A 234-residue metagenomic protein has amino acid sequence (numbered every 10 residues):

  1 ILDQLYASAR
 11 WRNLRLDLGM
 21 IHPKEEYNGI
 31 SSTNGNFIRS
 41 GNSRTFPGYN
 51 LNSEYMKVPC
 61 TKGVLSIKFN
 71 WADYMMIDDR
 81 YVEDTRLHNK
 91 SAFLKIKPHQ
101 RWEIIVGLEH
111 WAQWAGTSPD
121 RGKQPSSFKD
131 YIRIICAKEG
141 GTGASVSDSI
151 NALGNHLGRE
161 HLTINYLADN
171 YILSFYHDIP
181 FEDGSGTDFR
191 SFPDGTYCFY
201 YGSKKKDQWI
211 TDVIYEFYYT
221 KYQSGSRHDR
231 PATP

Functional and structural regions predicted by a protein language model:
I1, A9, L16-H22, I67-M75 (+3 more regions): Transmembrane beta-barrel strands of outer-membrane/channel proteins
I1-D3, N42-N52, D84-K90, H156-E160 (+2 more regions): Residues that define the transmembrane beta-barrel architecture of outer-membrane proteins
I1-R10, L14-D17, S149-N151, H161: Transmembrane beta-barrel domains of Gram-negative outer membranes and organellar outer membranes
L5-A9, Y49-Y55, A92-P98, L162-Y166 (+2 more regions): Residues on the lipid-exposed face of transmembrane beta-strands in outer-membrane beta-barrel proteins
R10-N13, M56-I67, I96-I105, Y166-I172 (+1 more regions): Short loop/turn motifs that connect adjacent beta-strands in outer-membrane beta-barrel proteins
M20-K95, I105-G107, A112-L153: Surface-exposed coil loops of outer-membrane beta-barrel proteins
F69, R86-E109, G195-K206, I214-Y219: Transmembrane beta-barrel strand/turn architecture of Gram-negative outer membrane proteins
S147-P234: Outer-membrane beta-barrel pore domains
